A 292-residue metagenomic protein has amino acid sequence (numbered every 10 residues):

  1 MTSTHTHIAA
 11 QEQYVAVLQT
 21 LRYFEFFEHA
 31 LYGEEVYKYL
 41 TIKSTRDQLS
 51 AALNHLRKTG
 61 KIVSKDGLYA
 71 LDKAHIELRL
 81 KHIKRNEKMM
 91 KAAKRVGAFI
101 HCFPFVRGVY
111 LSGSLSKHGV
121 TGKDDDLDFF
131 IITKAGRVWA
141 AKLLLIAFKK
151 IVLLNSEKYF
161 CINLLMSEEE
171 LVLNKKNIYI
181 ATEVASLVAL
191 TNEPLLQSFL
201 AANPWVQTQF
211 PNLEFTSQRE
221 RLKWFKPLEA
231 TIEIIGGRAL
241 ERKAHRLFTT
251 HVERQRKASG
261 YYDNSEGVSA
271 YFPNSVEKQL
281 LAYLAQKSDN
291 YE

Functional and structural regions predicted by a protein language model:
M1-S3: Long, low-complexity, charged/polar intrinsically disordered regions in eukaryotic proteins
H5-D124, T133-E292: Catalytic core of pol beta-like nucleotidyltransferases
